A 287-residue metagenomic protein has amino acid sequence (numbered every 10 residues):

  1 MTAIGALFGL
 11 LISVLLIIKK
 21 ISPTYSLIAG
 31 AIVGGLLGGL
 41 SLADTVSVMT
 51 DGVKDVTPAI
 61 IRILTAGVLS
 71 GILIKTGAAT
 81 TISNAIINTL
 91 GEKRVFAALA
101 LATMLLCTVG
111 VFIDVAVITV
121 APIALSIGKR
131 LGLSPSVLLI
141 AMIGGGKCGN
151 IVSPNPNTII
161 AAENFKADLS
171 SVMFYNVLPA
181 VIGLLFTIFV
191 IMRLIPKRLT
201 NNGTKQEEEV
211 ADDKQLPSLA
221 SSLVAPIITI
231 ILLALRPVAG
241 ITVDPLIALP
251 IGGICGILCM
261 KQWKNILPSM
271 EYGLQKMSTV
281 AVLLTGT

Functional and structural regions predicted by a protein language model:
M1, I18, V48-P58, K166-L178 (+3 more regions): Interfacial loop-to-helix junctions that mark the boundaries of transmembrane helices in multi-pass membrane
M1-L64, G71-I72, M192-K205, L283: N-terminal alpha-helical transmembrane segments of multi-pass membrane transport and channel/translocase proteins
A3-L7, Y25-I28, I60, K93-L101 (+5 more regions): Hydrophobic alpha-helical transmembrane segments
A6, L10, V33, L37-G38 (+1 more regions): Long, contiguous bundles of hydrophobic transmembrane helices that form the permeation core of multi-pass
L15-S26, G128-V137, Q262-P268: Membrane-helix interface "capping/anchor" motifs
I32-V33, L69, L101, L105 (+3 more regions): Hydrophobic residues within the alpha-helical transmembrane core of Major Facilitator Superfamily
L42-I127, W263-T287: Membrane-embedded alpha-helical segments and adjacent helix-loop junctions characteristic of multi-pass solute
L106-T119, L133-S171, Y175, A180 (+1 more regions): Alpha-helical transmembrane segments and, especially, the helix-loop junctions at the ends of these helices
